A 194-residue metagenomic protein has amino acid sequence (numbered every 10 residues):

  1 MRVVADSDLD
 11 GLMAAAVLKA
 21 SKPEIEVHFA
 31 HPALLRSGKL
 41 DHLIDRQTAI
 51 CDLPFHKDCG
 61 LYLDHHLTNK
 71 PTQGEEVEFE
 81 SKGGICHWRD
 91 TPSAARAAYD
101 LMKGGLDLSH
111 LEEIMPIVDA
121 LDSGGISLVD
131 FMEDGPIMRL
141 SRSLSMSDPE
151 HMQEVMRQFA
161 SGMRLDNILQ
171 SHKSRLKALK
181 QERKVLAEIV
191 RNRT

Functional and structural regions predicted by a protein language model:
M1-R139, R191: Replace "Mg2+/Mn2+-dependent" with "divalent metal-dependent
M13-A14, K19, E24-I25, S123-T194: Hydrophobic helix-and-loop "lid/oligomerization" segment in the mid-to-C-terminal part of catalytic domains
